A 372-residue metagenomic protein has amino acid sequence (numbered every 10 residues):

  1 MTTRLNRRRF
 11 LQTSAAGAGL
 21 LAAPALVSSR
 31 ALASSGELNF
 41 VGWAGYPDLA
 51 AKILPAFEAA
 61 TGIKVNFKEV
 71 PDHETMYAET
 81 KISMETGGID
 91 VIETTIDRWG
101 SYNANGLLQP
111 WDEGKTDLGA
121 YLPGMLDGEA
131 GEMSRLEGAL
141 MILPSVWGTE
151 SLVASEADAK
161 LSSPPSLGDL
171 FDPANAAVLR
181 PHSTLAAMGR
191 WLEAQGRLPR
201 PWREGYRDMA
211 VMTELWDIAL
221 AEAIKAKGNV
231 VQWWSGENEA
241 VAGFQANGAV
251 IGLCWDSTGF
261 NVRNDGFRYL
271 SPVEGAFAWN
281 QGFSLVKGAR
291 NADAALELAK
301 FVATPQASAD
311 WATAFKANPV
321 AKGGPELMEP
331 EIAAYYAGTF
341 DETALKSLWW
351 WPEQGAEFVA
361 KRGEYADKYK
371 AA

Functional and structural regions predicted by a protein language model:
M1-L21: N-terminal secretory signal peptides and thylakoid transit peptides that target proteins across membranes
S34-S101: Early extracytoplasmic/lumenal segment of secretory-pathway proteins
D48, I96-W99, N103-E239: Extracytoplasmic ligand-binding site segments that recognize negatively charged/polar headgroups
G88-E93, W233, V250-W255: Paired acidic/hydrophobic, glycine-rich loop segments that form the ligand-binding mouth/hinge of periplasmic-binding
W99-S101, Q245, V250-G266: A ligand-binding cleft/hinge motif common to bilobed small-molecule-binding domains
D217-A226, N264-K287: Periplasmic-binding protein-like
Q281, V286-S347: Mature extracytoplasmic/periplasmic domains
E342-A372: Conserved C-terminal helix/tail region of periplasmic/extracytoplasmic solute-binding proteins
